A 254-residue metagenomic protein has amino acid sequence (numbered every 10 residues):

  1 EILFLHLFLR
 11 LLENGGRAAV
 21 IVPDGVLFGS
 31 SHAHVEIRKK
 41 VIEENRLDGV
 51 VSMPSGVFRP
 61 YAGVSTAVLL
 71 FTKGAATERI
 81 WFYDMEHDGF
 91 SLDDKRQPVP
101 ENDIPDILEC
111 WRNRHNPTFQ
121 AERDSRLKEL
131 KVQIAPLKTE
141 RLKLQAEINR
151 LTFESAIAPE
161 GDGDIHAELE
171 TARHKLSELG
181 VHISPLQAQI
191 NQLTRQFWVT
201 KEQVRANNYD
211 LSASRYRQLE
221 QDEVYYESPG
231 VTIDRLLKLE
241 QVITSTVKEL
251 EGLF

Functional and structural regions predicted by a protein language model:
E1-F254: A conserved structural/catalytic subdomain of Rossmann-like adenosyl-cofactor enzymes
